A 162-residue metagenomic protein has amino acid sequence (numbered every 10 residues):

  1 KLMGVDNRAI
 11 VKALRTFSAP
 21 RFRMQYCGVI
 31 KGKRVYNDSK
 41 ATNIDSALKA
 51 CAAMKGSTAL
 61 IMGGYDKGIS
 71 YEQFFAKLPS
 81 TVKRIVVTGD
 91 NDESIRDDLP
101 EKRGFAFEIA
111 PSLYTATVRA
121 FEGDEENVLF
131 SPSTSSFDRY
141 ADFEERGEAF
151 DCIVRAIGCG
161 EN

Functional and structural regions predicted by a protein language model:
K1-D6, K12-F22, Y26-N162: ATP-dependent carboxylate-amine ligase
